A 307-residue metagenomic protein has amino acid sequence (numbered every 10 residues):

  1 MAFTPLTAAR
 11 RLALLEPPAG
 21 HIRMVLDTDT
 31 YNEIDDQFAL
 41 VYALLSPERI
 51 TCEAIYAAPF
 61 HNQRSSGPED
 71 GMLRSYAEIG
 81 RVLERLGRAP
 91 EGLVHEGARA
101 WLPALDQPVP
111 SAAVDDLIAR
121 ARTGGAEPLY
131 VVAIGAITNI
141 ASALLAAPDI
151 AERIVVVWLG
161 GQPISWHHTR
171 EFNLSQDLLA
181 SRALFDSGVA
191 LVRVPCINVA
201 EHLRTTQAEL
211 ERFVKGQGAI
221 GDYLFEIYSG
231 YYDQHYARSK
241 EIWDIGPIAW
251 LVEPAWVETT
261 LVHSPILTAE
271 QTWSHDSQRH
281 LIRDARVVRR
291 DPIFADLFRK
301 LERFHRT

Functional and structural regions predicted by a protein language model:
M1-R23, F38-A54, F172-A183, L191-T307: Conformational coupling and interaction surfaces
A2-D70, W101-Q207, R289: Active-site histidine-anchored catalytic micro-motif
L40, L73-G80: Short, surface-exposed alpha-helical segments at coil->helix boundaries
Y76-I79, V114, I245: A general structural signal for well-ordered alpha-helical segments in protein cores
A77-H95: A glycine-rich helix N-cap at a beta->alpha junction
G80-L83, F185, A249: Non-transmembrane alpha-helical segments in soluble domains of secreted/periplasmic/extracellular proteins
